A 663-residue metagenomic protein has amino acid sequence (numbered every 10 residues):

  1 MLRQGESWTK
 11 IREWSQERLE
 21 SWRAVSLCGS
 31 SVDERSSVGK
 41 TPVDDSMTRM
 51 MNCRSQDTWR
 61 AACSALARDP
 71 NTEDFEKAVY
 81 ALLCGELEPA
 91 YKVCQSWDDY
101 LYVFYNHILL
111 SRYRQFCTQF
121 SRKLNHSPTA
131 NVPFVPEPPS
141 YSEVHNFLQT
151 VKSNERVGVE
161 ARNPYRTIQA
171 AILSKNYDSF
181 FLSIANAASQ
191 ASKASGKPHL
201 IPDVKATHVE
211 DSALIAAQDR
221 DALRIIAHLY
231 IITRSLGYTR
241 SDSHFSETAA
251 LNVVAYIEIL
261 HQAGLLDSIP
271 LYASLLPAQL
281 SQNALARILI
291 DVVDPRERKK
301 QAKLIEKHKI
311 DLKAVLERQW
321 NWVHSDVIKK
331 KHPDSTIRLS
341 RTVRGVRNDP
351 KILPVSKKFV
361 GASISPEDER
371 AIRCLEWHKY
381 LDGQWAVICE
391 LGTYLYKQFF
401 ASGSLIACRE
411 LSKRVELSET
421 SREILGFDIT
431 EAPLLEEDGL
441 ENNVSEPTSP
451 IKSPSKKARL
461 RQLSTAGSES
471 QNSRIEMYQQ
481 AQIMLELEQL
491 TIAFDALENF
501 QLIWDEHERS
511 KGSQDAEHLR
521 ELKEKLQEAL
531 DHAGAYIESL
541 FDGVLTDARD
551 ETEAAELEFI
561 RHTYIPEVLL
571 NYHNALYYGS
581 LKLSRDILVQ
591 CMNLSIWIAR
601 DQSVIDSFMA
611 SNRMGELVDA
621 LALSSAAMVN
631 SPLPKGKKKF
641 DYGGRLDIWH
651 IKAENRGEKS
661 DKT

Functional and structural regions predicted by a protein language model:
M1-S37: General structural concept
R3, T72-Q301, A371-C374, D382-E556 (+8 more regions): Extended alpha-helical solenoid scaffold regions that build the rod-like backbones of large eukaryotic assemblies
S15, W22, A273-L276, L280 (+3 more regions): Alpha-helical junction/boundary sensor with strong preference for TPR arrays
V32-V79, E297-D326, S603, A622 (+1 more regions): A cross-kingdom feature marking charged/low-complexity
V93, W97, T248-N252, L280-A284 (+4 more regions): Extended helix-rich, non-globular scaffold segments
A555-K662: Eukaryote-biased recognition of C-terminal alpha-helical segments
